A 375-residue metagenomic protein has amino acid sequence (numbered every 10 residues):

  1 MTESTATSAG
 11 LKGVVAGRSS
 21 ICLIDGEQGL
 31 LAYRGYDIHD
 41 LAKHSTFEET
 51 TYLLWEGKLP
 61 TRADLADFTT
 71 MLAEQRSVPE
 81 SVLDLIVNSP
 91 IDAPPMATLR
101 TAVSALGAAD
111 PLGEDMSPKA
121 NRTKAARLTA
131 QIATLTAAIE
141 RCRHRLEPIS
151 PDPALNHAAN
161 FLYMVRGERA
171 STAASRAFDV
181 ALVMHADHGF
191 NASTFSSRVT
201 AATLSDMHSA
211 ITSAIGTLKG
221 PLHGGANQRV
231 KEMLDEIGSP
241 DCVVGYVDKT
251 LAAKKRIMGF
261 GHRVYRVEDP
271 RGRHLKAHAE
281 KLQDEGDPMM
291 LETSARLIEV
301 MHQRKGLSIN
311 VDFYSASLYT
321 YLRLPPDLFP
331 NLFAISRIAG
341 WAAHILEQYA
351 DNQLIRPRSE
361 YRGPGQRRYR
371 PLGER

Functional and structural regions predicted by a protein language model:
M1-R375: Non-transmembrane, aqueous-exposed alpha-helical and coiled segments at domain scale
